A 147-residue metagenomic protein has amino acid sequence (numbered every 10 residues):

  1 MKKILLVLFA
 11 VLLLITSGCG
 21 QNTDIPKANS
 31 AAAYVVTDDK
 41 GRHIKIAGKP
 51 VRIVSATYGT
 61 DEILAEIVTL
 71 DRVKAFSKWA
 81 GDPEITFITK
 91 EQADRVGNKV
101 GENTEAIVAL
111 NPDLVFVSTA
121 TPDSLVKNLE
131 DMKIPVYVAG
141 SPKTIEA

Functional and structural regions predicted by a protein language model:
K3-L5, C19-D61: Bacterial Sec-exported substrate-binding components of ABC uptake systems
V7-T16: Bacterial N-terminal signal peptides
D39-G41, K49, Y58-G59, K78-G81 (+3 more regions): Solvent-exposed coil/turn segments that connect beta secondary-structure elements in extracytoplasmic/periplasmic
H43, S124-A147: Extracytoplasmic substrate-binding proteins
I44, P50-V51, A93-D94, P112-V115 (+1 more regions): Second-shell loop/turn segments in exported
I46-G48, V68, V108-A109, L129-D131: Extracellular/periplasmic catalytic domains that process cell-envelope and extracellular macromolecules
S55-V108, L114-T119, L125: A short, structured surface patch at a secondary-structure boundary
